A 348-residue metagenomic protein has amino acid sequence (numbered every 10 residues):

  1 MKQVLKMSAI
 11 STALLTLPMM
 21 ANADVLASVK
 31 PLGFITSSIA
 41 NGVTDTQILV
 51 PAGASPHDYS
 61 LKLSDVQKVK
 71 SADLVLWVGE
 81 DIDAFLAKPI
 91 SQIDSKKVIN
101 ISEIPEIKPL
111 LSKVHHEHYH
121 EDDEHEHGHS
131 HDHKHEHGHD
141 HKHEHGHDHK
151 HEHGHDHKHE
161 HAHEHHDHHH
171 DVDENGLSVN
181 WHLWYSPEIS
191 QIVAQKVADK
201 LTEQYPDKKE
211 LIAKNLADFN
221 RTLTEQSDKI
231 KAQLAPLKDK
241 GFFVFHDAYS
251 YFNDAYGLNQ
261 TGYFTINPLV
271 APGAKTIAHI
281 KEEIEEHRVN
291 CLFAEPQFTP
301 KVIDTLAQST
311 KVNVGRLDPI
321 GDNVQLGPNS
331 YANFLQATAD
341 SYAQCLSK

Functional and structural regions predicted by a protein language model:
M1-N22: Gram-negative bacterial Sec-dependent N-terminal signal peptides
M7, N22-K348: Extracytoplasmic metal-acquisition and chelation regions
